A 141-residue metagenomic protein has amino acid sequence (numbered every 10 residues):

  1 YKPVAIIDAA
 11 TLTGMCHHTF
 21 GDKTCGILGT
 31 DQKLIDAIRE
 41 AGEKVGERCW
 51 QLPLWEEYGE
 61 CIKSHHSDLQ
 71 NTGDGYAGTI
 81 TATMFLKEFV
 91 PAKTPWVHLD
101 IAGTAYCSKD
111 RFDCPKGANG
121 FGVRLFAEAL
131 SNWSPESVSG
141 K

Functional and structural regions predicted by a protein language model:
Y1-K141: A generic structural signal for tightly packed, nonpolar segments enriched in small/aliphatic residues
